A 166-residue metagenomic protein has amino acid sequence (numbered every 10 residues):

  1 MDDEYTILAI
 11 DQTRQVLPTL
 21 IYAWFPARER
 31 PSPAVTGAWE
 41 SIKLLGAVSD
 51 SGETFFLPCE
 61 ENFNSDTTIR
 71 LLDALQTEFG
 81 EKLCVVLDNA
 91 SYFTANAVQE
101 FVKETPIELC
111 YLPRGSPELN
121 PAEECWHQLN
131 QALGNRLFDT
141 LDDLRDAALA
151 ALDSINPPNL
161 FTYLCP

Functional and structural regions predicted by a protein language model:
M1-D73: Extended, low-complexity cationic-aromatic segments
D3-I7, T54, A122-P166: C-terminal anion-handling pockets and recognition modules
D3-Y5, G80-L83: A general structural motif
A9-D11, V85-L87, Y111-P113, C165: Short beta-strand segments
D11-Q12, E81-T94, N120: Acidic/histidine-rich, metal-coordinating catalytic segments
L20-P33, V98-P113, A132: A short alpha/beta connector and helix-capping loop motif
L72-A74, V85, V102, E124 (+2 more regions): A generic "structured core" feature
D88-N89, N96, C110-A132, D142-L144: RNase H-like two-metal-ion nuclease catalytic core shared by retroviral integrases and related mobile-element nucleases
